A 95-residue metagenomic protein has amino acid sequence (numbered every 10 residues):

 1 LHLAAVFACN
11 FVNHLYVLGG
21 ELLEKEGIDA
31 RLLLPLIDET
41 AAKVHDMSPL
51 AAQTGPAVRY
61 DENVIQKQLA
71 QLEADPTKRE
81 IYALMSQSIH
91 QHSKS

Functional and structural regions predicted by a protein language model:
L1-L72: Helical "substrate-binding/catalytic lid" subdomain of Rossmann-like NAD(P)-dependent dehydrogenases/reductases
V64-Q66, A70-S95: Long, low-complexity C-terminal extensions of enzymes
